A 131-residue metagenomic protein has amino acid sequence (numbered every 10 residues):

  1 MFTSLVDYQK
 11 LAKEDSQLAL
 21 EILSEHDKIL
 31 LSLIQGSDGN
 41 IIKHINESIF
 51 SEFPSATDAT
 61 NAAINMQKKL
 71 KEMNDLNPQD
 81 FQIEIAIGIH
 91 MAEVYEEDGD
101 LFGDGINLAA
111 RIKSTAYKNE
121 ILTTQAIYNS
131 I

Functional and structural regions predicted by a protein language model:
M1-A62, K69: Catalytic NTP-binding/metal-coordinating core of nucleotidyl cyclase/transferase enzymes
Y8, A59, V94, I127-Y128: A generic structural signal for short hydrophobic patches within well-formed alpha-helices
I45, F81-I83: Residue-level preference for beta-strand/loop junctions
E52-T57, I87-L101, K118: Catalytic strand-loop-helix junctions within cyclic-nucleotide turnover domains
M73-L76, I85-E93, S114-I131: A short beta-strand->alpha-helix segment at the C-terminal rim of the class III nucleotidyl cyclase catalytic domain
F102-N107: Charged helix-capping and loop-helix junction motifs
